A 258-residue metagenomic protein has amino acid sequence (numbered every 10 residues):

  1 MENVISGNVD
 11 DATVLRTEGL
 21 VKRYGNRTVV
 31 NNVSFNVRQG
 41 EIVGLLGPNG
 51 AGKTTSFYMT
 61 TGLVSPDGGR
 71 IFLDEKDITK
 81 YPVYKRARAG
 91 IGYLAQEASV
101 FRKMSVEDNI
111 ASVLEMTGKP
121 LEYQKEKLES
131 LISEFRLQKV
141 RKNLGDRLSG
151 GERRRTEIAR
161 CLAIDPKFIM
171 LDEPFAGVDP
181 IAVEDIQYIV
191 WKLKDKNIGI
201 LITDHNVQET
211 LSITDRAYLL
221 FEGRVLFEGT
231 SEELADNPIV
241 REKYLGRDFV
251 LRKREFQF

Functional and structural regions predicted by a protein language model:
L46-P48: The feature captures the beta-strand-to-loop junction immediately N-terminal to the Walker
T61: Helix-to-loop junction immediately C-terminal to a conserved catalytic motif
E122-V140, Q187-W191: Conserved ABC ATPase "signature" region
L144-L148, E152: Conserved ABC ATPase signature
D165: Conserved catalytic motifs of ABC-family nucleotide-binding domains
I169-E173: Catalytic Walker B motif of ABC-type/P-loop ATPase nucleotide-binding domains
